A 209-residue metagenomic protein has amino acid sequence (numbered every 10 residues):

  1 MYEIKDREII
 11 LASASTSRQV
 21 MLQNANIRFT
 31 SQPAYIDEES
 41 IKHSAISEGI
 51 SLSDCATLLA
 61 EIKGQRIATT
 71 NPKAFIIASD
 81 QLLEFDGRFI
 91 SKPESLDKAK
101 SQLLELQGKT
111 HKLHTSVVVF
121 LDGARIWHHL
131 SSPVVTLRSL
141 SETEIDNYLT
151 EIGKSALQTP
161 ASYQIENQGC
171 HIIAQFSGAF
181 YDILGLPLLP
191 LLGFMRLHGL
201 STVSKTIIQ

Functional and structural regions predicted by a protein language model:
M1-F75, T143, T150, L189-P190 (+1 more regions): N-terminal polybasic phosphate/anion-binding patch
L22, A60, D80, A99 (+2 more regions): Residue-level signal for inorganic ion chemistry
R28-E39, V118-A124, L157-C170: Mobile beta-alpha loop/short-helix "lid" or hinge segments that flank ligand
S79, L113-T115, P133, A161: Change "...and in nucleic-acid phosphodiester-cleaving endonucleases..." to "...and in nucleic-acid processing enzymes
Q81-H111, L137: Active-site-adjacent loop/tail segments of enzyme domains
E84, V118-L121, R138, A174-Q175: Short beta-strand-to-turn element immediately C-terminal to the catalytic PLP-Schiff-base lysine in fold type I
Q102-L104, S116-H128, S132-P133: Anionic-ligand binding region
H128-T202: Active-site oxyanion/phosphate-handling segment shared across diverse enzymes
